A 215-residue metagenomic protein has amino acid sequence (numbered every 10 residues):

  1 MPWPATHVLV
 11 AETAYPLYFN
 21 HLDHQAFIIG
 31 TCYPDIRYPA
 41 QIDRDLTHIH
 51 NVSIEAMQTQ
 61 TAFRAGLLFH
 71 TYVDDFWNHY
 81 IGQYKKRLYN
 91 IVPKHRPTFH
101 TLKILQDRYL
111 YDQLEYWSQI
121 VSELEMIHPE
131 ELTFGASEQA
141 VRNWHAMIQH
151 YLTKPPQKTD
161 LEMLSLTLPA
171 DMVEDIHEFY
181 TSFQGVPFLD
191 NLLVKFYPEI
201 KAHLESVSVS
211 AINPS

Functional and structural regions predicted by a protein language model:
M1-S215: N-terminal leader/auxiliary helical segments
